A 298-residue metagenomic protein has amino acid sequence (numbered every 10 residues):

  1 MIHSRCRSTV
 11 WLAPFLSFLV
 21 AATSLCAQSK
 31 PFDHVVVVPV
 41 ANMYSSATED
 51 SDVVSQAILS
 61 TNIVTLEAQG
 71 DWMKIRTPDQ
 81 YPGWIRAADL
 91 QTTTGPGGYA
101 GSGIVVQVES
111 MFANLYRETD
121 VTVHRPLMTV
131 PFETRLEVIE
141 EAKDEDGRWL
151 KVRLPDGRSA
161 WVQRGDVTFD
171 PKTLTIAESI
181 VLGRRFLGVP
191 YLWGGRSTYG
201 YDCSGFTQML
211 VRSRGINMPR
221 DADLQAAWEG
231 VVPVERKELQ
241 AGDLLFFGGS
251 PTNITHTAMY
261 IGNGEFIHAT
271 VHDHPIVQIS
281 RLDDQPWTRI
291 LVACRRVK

Functional and structural regions predicted by a protein language model:
M1-S8: N-terminal secretory signal peptides that target proteins for export/translocation
W11-S24: Bacterial N-terminal signal peptides
Q28-P31, T48, N62-V64, Q69 (+4 more regions): Boundary regions of SH3-family modules and the immediately adjacent low-complexity/disordered segments in eukaryotic
S46-L59, T119-F132: SH3/SH3-like (including bacterial SH3b) beta-barrel domains that bind proline-rich motifs or cell-wall ligands
T61, T134, G242-D243: Structural motif
D120-P126, T168, V232-E235, T255 (+1 more regions): Aromatic- and glycine-rich peptidoglycan recognition patches
P190-G205, M209-A241: Catalytic cysteine-centered active-site loop
